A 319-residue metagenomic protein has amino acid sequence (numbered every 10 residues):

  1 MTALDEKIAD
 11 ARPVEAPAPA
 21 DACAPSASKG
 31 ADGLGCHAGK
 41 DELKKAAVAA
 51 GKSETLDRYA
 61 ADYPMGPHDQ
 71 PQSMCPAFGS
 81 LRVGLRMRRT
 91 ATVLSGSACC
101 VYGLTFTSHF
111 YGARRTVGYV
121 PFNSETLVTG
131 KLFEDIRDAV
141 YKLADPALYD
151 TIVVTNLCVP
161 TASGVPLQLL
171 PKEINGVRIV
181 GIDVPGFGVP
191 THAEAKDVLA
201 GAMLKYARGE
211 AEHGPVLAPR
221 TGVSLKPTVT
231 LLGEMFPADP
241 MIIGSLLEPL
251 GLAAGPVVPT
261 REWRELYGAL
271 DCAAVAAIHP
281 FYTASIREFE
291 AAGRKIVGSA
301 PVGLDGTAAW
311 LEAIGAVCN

Functional and structural regions predicted by a protein language model:
T2-N319: An N-terminal assembly and electron-transfer interface module characteristic of large anaerobic redox and radical
